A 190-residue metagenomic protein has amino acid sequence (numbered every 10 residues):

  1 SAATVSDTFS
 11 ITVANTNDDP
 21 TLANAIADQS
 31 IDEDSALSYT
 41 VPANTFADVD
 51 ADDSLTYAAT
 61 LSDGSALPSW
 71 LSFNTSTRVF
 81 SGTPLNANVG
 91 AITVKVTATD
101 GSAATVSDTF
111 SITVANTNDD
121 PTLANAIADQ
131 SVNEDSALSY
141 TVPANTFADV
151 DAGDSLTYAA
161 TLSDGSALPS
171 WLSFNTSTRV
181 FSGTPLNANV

Functional and structural regions predicted by a protein language model:
S1-A3, A98-A104: Short, solvent-exposed loop/turn segments at the edges of extracellular beta-sandwich modules
T4-V5, F9, D18-T60, A87-A91 (+4 more regions): Extracellular ectodomain surface segments
D48, N74, D100, D149-D151 (+1 more regions): Acidic active-site catalytic centers that drive phospho-/nucleotidyl reactions and related ester hydrolyses
G64-L85, V94-K95, G165-L186: Strand-loop-strand motifs at the edges of beta-sheets in extracellular beta-sandwich domains
